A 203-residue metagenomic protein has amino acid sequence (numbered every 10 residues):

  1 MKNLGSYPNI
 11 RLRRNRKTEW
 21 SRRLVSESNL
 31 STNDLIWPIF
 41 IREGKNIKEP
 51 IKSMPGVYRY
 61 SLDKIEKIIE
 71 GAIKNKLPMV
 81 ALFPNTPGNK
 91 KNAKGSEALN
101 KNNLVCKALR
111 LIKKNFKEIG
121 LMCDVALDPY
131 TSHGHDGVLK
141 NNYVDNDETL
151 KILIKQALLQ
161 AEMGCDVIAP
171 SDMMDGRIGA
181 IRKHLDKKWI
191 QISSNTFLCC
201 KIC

Functional and structural regions predicted by a protein language model:
K2-I10, T18, E27-I36, R42-C203: Alpha/beta enzyme core
